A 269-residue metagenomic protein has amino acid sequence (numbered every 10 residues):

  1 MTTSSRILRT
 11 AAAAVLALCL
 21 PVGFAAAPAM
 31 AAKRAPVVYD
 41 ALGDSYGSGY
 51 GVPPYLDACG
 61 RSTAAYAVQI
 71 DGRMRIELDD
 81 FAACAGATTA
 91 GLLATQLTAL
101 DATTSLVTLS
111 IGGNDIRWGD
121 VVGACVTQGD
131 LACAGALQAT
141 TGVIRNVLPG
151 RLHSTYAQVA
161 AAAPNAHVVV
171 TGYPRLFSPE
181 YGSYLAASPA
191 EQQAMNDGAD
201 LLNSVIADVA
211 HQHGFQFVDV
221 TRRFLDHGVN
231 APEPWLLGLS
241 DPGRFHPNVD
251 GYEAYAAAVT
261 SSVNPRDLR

Functional and structural regions predicted by a protein language model:
M1-A31: Secretory targeting and sorting signals
F24-V38, L92-L109, G113, R151-A166 (+2 more regions): Short amphipathic alpha-helices and their capping/turn segments at secondary-structure boundaries
A32-A83, T98: Serine-esterase "nucleophile elbow" of acetyl-processing enzymes
V38-G43, G47-G49, L78-A83, S105-S110 (+3 more regions): Structural recognition of the beta-strand scaffold that forms the well-ordered cores of secreted hydrolase catalytic
S45-S48, E77, C84-A90, G113-W118 (+3 more regions): Solvent-exposed loop/turn segments at secondary-structure junctions within structured extracellular/periplasmic domains
Y50-S62, V122-L131, R244: Acidic/histidine-rich helix-loop elements that form or flank divalent-metal/phosphate-binding sites at the catalytic
G91-I144: Oxyanion-hole/transition-state-stabilizing segment in secreted/luminal serine hydrolases and related acyltransferases
P174-R269: Catalytic His-Asp segment of secreted/periplasmic serine-dependent ester chemistry enzymes
